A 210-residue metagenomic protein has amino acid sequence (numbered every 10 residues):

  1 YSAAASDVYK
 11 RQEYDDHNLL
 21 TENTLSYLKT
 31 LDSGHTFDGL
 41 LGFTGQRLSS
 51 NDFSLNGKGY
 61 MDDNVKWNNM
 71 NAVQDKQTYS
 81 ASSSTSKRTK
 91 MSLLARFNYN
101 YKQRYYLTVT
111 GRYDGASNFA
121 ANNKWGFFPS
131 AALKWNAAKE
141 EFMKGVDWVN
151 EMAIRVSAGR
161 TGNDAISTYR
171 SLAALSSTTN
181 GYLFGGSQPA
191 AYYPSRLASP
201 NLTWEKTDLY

Functional and structural regions predicted by a protein language model:
Y1-A5, Y9: Single conserved hydrophobic/aromatic residue that forms the stacking wall/gate of nucleotide- or nucleobase-binding
S6-D7, N51-S80, S171-L197: Surface-exposed loop/turn segments flanking beta-strands in extracellular/periplasmic regions
H17-T21, T89-L93, N123-P129, N150 (+1 more regions): Residues that define the transmembrane beta-barrel architecture of outer-membrane proteins
T21-Y27, L41, A95-Y99, A131-W135 (+1 more regions): Residues on the lipid-exposed face of transmembrane beta-strands in outer-membrane beta-barrel proteins
K29, F43-S49, S82, G111-S117 (+2 more regions): Transmembrane beta-strands of outer-membrane beta-barrel pores
T30-F37, R104, A138-M152, A165: Short loop/turn motifs that connect adjacent beta-strands in outer-membrane beta-barrel proteins
H35, L48-S54, N118-N122, E140-K144 (+2 more regions): Outer-membrane beta-barrel proteins
T36-L40, Y106-T108, S130, K134 (+1 more regions): Residue-level detector of the transmembrane beta-barrel scaffold of outer-membrane proteins
